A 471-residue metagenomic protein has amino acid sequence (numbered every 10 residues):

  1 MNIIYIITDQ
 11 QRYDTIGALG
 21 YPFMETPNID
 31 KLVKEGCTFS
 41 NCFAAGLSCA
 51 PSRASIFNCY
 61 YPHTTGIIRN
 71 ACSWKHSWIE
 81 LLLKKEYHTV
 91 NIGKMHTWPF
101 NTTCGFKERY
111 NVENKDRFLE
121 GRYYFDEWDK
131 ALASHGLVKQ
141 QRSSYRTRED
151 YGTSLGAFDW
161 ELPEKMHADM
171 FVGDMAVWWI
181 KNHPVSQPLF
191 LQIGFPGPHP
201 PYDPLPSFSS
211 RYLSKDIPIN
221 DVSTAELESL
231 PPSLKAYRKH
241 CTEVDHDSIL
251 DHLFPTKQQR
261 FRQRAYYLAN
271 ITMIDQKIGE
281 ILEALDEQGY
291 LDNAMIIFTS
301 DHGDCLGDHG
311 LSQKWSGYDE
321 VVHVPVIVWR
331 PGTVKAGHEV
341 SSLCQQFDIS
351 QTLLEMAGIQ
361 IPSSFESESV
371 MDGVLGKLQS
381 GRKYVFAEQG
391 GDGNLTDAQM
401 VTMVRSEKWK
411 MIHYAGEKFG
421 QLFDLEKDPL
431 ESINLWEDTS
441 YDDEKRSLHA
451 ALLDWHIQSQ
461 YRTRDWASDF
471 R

Functional and structural regions predicted by a protein language model:
M1-Y414, F419-G420, P429-I457, W466-R471: Formylglycine-dependent sulfatase
F423: Extracellular C-type lectin-like domains
E426: Residues forming the ATP-binding cleft of Hanks-type serine/threonine protein kinase domains
